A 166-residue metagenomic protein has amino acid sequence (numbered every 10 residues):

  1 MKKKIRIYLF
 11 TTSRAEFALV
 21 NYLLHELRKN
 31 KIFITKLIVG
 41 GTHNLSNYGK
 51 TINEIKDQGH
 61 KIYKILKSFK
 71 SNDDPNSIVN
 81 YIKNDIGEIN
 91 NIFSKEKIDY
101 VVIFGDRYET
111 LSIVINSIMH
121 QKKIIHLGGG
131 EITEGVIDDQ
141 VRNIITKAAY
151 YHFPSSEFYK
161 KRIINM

Functional and structural regions predicted by a protein language model:
M1-T42: N-terminal subdomain of nucleotide-sugar transferases
F10, I38, I103-G105, L127: Structural motif
S13, D106-R107, S155-E157: Helix N-cap/beta->alpha junction signal
I34-Y81, E88: Conserved nucleotide-sugar phosphate-binding/catalytic loop shared by glycosyltransferases and other
N90-R107: Short N-terminal targeting/anchoring amphipathic segment
V102-M119: An aromatic- and histidine-rich active-site surface loop
K122-M166: Active-site-proximal region of nucleotide-activated glycan assembly enzymes, centered on histidine/acidic-rich loops
